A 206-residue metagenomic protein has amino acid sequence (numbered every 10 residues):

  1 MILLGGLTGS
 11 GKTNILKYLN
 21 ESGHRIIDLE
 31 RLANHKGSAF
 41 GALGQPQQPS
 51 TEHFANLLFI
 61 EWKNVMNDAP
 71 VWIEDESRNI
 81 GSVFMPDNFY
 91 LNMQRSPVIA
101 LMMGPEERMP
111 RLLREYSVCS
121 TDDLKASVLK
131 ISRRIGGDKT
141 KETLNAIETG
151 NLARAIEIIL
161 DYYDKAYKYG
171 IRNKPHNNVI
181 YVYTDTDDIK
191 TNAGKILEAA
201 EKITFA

Functional and structural regions predicted by a protein language model:
I2, R25-I27, I73, P97-L101 (+1 more regions): Hydrophobic/aromatic beta-strand patches that form the interior of the parallel beta-sheet core in alpha/beta enzyme
I2-N20: Glycine-rich phosphate-binding P-loop
G9, Q47-T51, V98, T149: Hydrophobic alpha-helical scaffolding
K17, V83-P86, L112-L113: Short amphipathic alpha-helical segments
E21-N92: Conserved nucleotide-sensing/catalytic segment adjacent to the nucleotide-binding pocket in NTP-handling enzymes
N92-V98, M102-A206: Conserved NTP phosphate-binding and transfer environment spanning the P-loop NTPase/kinase superfamily
